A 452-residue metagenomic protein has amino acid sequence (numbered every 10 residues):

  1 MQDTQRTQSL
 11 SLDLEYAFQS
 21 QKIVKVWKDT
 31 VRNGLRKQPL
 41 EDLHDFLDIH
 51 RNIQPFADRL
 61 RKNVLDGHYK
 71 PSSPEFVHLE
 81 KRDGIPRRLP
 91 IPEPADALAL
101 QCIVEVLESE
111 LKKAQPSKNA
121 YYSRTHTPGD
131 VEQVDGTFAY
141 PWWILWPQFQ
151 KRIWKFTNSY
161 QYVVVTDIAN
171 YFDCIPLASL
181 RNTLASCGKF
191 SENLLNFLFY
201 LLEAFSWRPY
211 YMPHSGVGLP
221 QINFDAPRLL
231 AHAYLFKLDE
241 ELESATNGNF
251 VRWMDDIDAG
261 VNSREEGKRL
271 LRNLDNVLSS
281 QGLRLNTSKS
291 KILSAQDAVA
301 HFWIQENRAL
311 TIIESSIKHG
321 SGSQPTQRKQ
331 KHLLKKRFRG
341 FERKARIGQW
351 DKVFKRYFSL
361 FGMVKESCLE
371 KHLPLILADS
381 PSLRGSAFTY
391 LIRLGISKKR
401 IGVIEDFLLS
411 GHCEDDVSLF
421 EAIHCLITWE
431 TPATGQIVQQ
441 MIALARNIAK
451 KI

Functional and structural regions predicted by a protein language model:
M1-F224: Conserved two-metal-ion catalytic palm core of "right-hand" nucleic acid polymerases, unifying RNA-dependent RNA
R59, C102-V106, S179, A233-K237 (+2 more regions): Long, highly charged amphipathic alpha-helices
V77, D256, K291: Residue-level "edge-of-site" marker
E105, S109, S186, E240-S244 (+2 more regions): A generic structural signal for well-ordered alpha-helical segments enriched in polar/charged residues
S123-G129, D258-N262, S294-Q296: Beta-rich nucleic-acid/ligand-interaction surfaces
P141-M254, A259-K268, S316-I452: Conserved polymerase palm-domain catalytic core
N249, R264-H332, K336: Polymerase palm active-site segment centered on the conserved acidic dipeptide of motif C
